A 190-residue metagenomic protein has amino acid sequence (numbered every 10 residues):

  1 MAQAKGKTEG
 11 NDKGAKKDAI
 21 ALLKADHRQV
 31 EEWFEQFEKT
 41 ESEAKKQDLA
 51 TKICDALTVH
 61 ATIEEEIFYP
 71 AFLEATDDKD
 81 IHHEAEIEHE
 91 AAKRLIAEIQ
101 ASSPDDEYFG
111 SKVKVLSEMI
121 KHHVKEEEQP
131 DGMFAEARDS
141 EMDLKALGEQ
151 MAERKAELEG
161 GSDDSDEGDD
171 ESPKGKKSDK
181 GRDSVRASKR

Functional and structural regions predicted by a protein language model:
M1-R190: Small-residue-biased structural context
